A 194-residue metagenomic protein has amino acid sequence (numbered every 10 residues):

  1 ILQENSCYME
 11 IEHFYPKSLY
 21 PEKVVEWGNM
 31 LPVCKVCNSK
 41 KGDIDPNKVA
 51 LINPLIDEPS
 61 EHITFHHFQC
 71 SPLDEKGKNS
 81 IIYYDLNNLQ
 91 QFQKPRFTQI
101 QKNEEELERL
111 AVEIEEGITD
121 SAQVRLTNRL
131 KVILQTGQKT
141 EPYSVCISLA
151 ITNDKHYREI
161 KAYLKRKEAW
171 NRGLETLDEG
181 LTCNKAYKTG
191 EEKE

Functional and structural regions predicted by a protein language model:
I1-P32, K41-E61: Histidine-centered nuclease catalytic patch
I11, Y15, I44, G77 (+5 more regions): Generic alpha-helix detector with strongest preference for long hydrophobic helices that associate with membranes
H13, H62, H66-H67, H156 (+1 more regions): Histidine (H) residue identity feature
Y20, I56-E58, Q69, T140-S144: Aromatic-residue detector
K35: Conserved active-site neighborhood of enzyme catalytic/cofactor-binding cores
N38: Polymerase palm active-site segment centered on the conserved acidic dipeptide of motif C
D45-R125: Conserved, surface-exposed functional patches that form binding/active-site neighborhoods
L89-E194: C-terminal, charged low-complexity interaction regions
